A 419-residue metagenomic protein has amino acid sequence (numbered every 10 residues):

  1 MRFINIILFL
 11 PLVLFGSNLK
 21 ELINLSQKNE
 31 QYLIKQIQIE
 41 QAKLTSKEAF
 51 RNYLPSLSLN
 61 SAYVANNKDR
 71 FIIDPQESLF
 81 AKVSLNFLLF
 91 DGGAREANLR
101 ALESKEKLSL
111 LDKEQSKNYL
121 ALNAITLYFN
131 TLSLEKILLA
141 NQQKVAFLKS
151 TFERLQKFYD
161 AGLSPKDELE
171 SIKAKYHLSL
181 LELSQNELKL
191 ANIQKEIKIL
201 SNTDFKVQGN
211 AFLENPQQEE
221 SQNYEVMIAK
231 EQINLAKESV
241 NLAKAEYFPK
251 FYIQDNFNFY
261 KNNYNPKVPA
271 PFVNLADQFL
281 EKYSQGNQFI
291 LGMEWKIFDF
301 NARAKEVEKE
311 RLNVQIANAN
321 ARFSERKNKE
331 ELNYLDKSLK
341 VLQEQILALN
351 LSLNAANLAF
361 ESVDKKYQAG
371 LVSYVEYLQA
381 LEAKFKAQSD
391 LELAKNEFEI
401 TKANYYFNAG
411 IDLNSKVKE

Functional and structural regions predicted by a protein language model:
M1-F9: Sec-dependent signal peptide recognition, specifically the positively charged N-region followed immediately by
F15-S58, L89, L163-P165, K198-F248 (+4 more regions): Bacterial Sec-pathway N-terminal export signals of envelope proteins
L25-Q31, K43-P55, V83-A101, L111-N118 (+4 more regions): A glycine-/polar-enriched beta->alpha junction
N60-L88, N98, Q254-W295, E419: Small/polar, glycine/serine/threonine/aspartate-rich low-complexity segments that form flexible
K117-A236, N241, L335-S338, L342 (+4 more regions): Periplasmic alpha-helical coiled-coil/stalk elements that build and connect Gram-negative outer-membrane
Y159-L163, Y367-L371, N408: A short glycine-centered flexible hinge/capping loop motif at secondary-structure junctions
D167, L371-E392: Short terminal targeting/anchoring segments
D390-E419: Acidic, low-complexity, intrinsically disordered peripheral segments
